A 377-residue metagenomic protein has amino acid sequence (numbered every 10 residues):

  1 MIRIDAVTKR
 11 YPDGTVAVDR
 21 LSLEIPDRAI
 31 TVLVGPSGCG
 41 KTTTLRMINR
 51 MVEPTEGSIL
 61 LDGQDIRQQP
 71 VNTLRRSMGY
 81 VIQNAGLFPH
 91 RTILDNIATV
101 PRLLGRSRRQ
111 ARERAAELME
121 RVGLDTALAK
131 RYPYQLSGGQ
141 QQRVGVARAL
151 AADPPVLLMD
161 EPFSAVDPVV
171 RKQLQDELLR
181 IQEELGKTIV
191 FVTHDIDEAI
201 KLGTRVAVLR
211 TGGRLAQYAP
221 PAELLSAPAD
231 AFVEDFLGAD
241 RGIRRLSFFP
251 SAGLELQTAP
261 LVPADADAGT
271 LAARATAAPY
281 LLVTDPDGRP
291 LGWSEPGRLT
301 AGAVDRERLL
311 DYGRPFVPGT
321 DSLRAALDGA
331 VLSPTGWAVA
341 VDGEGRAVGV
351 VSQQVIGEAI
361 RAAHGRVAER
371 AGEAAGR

Functional and structural regions predicted by a protein language model:
V34-P36: The feature captures the beta-strand-to-loop junction immediately N-terminal to the Walker
N49: Helix-to-loop junction immediately C-terminal to a conserved catalytic motif
D65-G79, L103, R109: ABC ATPase NBD coupling module
L94-R102, R112, A116: Short helical segment in ABC ATPase nucleotide-binding domains corresponding to the A-loop/adjacent helical element
R109-A127: Conserved ABC ATPase "signature" region
Y134, A152: Conserved signature/switch motifs of ABC ATPase nucleotide-binding domains
V146: Hydrophobic anchor residue at the start of the ABC signature
A259-P279, V283-D287, A303, P315-E344 (+1 more regions): The conserved cystathionine-beta-synthase
